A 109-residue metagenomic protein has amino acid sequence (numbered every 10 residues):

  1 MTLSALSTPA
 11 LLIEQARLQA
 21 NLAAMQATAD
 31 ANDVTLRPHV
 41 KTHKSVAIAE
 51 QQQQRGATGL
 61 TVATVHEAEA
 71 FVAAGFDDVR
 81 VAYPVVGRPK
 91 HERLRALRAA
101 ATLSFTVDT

Functional and structural regions predicted by a protein language model:
M1-I13: Generic N-terminal amphipathic, Lys/Arg-enriched alpha-helix
S7, M25-A27, N32: N-terminal, Lys/Arg-enriched amphipathic/low-complexity engagement segments that precede the first folded domain
I13-A16, A20, H43, H66: Conserved active-site and cofactor/substrate-binding residues in soluble primary-metabolism enzymes
Q19, Q26, K90: Expand to "…catalyze enediolate/carbanion chemistry for C-C bond making/breaking, isomerization, decarboxylation
A23-Q26, R95: Generic structural signal for well-ordered alpha-helical scaffold segments
H39-T109: Active-site-proximal beta-alpha core segment in soluble small-molecule metabolic enzymes
